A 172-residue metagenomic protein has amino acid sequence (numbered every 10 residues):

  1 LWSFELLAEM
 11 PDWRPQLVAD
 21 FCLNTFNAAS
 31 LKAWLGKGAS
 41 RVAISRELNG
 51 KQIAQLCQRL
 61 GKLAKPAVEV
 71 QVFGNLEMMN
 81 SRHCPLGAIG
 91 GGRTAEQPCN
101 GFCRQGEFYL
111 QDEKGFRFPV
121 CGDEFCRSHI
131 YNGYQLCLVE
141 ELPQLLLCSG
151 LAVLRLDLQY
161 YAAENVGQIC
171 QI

Functional and structural regions predicted by a protein language model:
L1-A33, K37-I172: Active-site pocket-lining/capping segments in soluble small-molecule metabolic enzymes
